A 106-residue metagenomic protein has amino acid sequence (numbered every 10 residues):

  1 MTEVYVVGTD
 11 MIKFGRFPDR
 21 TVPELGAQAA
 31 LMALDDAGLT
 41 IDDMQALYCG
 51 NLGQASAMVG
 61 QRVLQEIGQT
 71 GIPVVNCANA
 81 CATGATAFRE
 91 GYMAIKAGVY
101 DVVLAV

Functional and structural regions predicted by a protein language model:
M1-V75, K96-A97, L104-V106: Conserved "HGTGT" condensation-loop signature of ketosynthase/thiolase-family condensing enzymes that catalyze
A78-V106: Active-site-proximal alpha-helical scaffold in enzymes
